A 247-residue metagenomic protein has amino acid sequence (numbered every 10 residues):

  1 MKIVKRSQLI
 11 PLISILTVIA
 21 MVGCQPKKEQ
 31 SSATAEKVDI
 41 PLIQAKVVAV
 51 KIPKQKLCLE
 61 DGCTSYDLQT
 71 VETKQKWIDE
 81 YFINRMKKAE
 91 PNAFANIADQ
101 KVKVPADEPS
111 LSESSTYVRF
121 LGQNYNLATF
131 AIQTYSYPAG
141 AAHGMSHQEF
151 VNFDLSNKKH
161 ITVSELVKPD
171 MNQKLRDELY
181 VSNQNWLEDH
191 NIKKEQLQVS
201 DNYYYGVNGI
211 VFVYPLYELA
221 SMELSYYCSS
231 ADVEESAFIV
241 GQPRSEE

Functional and structural regions predicted by a protein language model:
K2-L12: Bacterial N-terminal signal peptides that target proteins for export
L12-V18: Hydrophobic helical h-region of N-terminal Sec-dependent signal peptides in bacterial secretory/periplasmic proteins
A20-G23: C-terminal motif of bacterial Sec signal peptides marking the signal peptidase cleavage site
Q25-E246: Compositionally biased intrinsically disordered regions enriched in Thr/Gly
